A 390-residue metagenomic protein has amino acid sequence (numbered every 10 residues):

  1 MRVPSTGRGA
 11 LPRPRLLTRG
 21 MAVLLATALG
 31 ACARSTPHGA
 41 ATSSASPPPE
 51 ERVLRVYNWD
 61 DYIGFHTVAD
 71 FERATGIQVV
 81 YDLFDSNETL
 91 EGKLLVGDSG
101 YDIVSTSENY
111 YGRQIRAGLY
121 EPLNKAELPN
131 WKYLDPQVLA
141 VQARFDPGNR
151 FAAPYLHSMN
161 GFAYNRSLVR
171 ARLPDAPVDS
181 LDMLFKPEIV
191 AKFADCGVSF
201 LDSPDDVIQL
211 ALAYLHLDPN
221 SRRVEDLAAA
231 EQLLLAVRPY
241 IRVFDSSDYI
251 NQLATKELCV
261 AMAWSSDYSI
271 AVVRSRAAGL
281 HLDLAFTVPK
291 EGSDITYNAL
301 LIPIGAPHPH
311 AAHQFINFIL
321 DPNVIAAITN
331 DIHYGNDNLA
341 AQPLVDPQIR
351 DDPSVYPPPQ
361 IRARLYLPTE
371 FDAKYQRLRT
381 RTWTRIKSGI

Functional and structural regions predicted by a protein language model:
M1-V53: Short, low-complexity disordered leader/linker segments with a strong preference for bacterial N-terminal type II
C32-S35, A40-Q114: Early extracytoplasmic/lumenal segment of secretory-pathway proteins
S105-Y240, D245-A254, A271: Extracytoplasmic ligand-binding site segments that recognize negatively charged/polar headgroups
Y110-R113, V260-H281: A ligand-binding cleft/hinge motif common to bilobed small-molecule-binding domains
E121-K132, D182, A278-D294, P303-G305: Short beta-strand->loop
L227-A236, R242, L280-L301, R350: Periplasmic-binding protein-like
N251, P359-I390: Conserved C-terminal helix/tail region of periplasmic/extracytoplasmic solute-binding proteins
N298, P303-R364: Mature extracytoplasmic/periplasmic domains
